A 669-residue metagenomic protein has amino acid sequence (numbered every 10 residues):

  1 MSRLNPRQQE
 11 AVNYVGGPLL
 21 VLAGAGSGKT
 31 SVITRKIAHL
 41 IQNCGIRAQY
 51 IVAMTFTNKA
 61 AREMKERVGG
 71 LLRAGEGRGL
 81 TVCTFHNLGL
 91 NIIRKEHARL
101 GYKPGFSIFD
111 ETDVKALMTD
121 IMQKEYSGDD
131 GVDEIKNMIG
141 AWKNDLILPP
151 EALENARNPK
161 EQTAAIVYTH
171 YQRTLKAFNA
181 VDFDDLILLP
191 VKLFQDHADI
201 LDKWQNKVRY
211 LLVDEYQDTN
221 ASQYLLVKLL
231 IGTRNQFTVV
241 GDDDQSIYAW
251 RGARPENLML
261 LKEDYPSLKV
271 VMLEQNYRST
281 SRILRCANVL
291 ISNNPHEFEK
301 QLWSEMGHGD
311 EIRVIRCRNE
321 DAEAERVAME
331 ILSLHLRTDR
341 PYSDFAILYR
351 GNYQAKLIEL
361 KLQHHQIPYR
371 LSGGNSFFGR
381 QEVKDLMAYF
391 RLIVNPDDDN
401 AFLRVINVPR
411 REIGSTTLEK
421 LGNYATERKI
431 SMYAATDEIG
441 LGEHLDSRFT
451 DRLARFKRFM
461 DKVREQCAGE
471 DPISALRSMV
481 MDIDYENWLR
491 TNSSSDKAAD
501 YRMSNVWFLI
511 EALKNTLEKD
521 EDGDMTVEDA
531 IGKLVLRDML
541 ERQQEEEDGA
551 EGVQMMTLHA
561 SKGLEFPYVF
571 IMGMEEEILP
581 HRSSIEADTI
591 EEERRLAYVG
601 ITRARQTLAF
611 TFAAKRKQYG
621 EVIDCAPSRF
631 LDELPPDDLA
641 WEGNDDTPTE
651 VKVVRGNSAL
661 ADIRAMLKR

Functional and structural regions predicted by a protein language model:
M1, D638-R669: Acidic, low-complexity intrinsically disordered tails
S2-N13, G17-V21, V32, V52-A53 (+7 more regions): Conserved helicase NTPase motor core
G24-A25, F56: P-loop (Walker A) phosphate-binding loop of NTP-binding proteins
S27-I33, H97, P266-K269, E274-P368 (+4 more regions): Helicase P-loop NTPase motor core
S31-R47, E63, R67, K228-L230: Walker A/P-loop NTP-binding motif
L40-F56, D339: Conserved SF1/SF2 helicase motif Ia
Y50-M138, E151-N155, I166, M259 (+2 more regions): Conserved P-loop NTPase-based nucleic-acid remodeling module centered on helicase motor cores
R157, P341, A355-I367, R380 (+1 more regions): Conserved helicase C-terminal RecA-like lobe
